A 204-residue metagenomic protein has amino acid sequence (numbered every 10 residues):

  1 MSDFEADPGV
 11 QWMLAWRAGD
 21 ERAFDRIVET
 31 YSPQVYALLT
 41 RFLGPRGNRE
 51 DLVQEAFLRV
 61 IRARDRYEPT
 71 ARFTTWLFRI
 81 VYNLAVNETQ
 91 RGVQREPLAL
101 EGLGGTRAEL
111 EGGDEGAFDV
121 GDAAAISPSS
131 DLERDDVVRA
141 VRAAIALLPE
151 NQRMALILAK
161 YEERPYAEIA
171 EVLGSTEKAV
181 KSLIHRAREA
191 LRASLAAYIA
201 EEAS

Functional and structural regions predicted by a protein language model:
S2-D3, R17-R26, Y36-E55, E177 (+1 more regions): Short, charged helix-capping/linker segments at alpha-helix termini
S2-E5, A15, P97-A108, D114-F118 (+5 more regions): C-terminal edge and immediately downstream basic/flexible tail or linker adjoining helix-turn-helix-like DNA-binding
R17-A18, L43-P45, E55-R72, R91-V93: Sigma70-family region 2
A18-E21, V93, G104-I157, E162-R164 (+1 more regions): Amphipathic alpha-helical segment used for protein-protein interaction
V28-R46, A63, I145, A190 (+1 more regions): Amphipathic, Lys/Arg- and hydrophobic-enriched alpha-helical face
D51-L58, A71-N83: Structural recognition of an alpha-helix C-terminal capping motif at a helix-to-coil junction
D65-P69, R79-L100, R107-E111, R134 (+1 more regions): Arg/Lys-rich amphipathic alpha helix in sigma70-family domain 2
T75, Y82, V86, A140-R142 (+4 more regions): DNA-recognition helix of helix-turn-helix
